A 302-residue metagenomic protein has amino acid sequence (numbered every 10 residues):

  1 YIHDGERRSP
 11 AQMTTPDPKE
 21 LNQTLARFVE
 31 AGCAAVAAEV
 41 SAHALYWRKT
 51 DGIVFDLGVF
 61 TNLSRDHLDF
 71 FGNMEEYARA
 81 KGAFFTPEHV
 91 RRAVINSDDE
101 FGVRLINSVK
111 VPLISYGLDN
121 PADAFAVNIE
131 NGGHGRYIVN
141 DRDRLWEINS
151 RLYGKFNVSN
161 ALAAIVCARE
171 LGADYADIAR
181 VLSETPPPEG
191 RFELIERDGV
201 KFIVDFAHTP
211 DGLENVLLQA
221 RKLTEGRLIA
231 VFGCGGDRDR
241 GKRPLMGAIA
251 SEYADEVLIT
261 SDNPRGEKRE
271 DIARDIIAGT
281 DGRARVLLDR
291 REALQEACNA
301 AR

Functional and structural regions predicted by a protein language model:
Y1-H3, S41, F232: Short beta-strand-centered segment that lines the nucleotide-binding/catalytic pocket of NTP-utilizing
G5, V29-A37, Y46, T50 (+4 more regions): Acidic, Mg2+-coordinating active-site environments of NTP-dependent enzymes
R7-A38: Conserved nucleotide-sensing/catalytic segment adjacent to the nucleotide-binding pocket in NTP-handling enzymes
T15-N22, A78, V158-A161, P210 (+1 more regions): Amphipathic alpha-helical transducer elements in NTP-driven molecular machines
A42, R65, D99, H208-T209 (+3 more regions): Short, glycine/acidic-enriched loop or turn micro-motifs at the edges of active sites
P187-P188, D211-G282: Active-site beta-alpha connecting loops in nucleotide-dependent enzymes
D205: Conserved phosphate/oxyanion-binding catalytic-loop motifs
G241-M246, D289-R302: A short, acidic, amphipathic alpha-helical segment used as a generic capping/interface helix at domain edges
